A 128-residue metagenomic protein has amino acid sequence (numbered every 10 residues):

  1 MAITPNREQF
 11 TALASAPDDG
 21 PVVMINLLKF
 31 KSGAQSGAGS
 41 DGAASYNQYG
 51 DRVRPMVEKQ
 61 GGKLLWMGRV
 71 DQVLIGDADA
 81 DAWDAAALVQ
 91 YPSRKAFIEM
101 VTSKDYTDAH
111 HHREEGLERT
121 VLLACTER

Functional and structural regions predicted by a protein language model:
M1-A85, P92-A96, T126-R128: Short S/T/G/P-rich N-terminal loop/turn motif that feeds into the first structured element of a domain
L88, R94-R128: Short, Lys/Arg-rich amphipathic alpha-helical interaction segments that bind nucleic acids or acidic protein surfaces
